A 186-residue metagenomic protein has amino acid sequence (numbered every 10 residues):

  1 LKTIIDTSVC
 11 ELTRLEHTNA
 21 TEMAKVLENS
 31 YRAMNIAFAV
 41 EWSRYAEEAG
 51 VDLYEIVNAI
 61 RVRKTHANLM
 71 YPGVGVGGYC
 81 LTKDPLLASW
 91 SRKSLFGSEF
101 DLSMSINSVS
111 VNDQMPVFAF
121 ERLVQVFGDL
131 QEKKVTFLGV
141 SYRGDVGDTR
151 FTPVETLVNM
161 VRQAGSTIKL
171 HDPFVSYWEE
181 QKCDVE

Functional and structural regions predicted by a protein language model:
L1-E186: Structural/interface elements that position substrates and couple domains in central-metabolism enzymes
